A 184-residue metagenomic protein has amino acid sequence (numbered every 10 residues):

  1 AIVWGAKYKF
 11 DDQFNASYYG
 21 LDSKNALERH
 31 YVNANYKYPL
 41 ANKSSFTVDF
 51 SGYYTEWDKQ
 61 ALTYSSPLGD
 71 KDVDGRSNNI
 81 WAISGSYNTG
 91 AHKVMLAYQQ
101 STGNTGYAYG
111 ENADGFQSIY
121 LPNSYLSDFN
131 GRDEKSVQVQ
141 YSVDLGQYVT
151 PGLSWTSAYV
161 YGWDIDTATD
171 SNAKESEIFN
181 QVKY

Functional and structural regions predicted by a protein language model:
A1, G5-K7, S17-L21, N33-N35 (+4 more regions): Transmembrane beta-strands of outer-membrane beta-barrel proteins
A1, K43-P122, L126-D128, R132: Outer-membrane beta-barrel translocator/channel fold
I2, A26-H30, S77-W81, D133-V137 (+1 more regions): Residues that define the transmembrane beta-barrel architecture of outer-membrane proteins
W4-Y8, V32-Y36, I83-T89, L96 (+2 more regions): Residues on the lipid-exposed face of transmembrane beta-strands in outer-membrane beta-barrel proteins
Y8-Q13, P39-V48, G146-L153: Short loop/turn motifs that connect adjacent beta-strands in outer-membrane beta-barrel proteins
Y8-S17, Y64, D114-N123, Y159 (+1 more regions): Flexible, solvent-exposed coil segments and beta strand-coil junctions, predominantly the extracellular/periplasmic
G20-K24, Y38, G52-D58, T89-A91 (+5 more regions): Transmembrane beta-strands of outer-membrane beta-barrel pores
Y120-Q140, D144-Y184: Outer-membrane beta-barrel transmembrane domain signature
